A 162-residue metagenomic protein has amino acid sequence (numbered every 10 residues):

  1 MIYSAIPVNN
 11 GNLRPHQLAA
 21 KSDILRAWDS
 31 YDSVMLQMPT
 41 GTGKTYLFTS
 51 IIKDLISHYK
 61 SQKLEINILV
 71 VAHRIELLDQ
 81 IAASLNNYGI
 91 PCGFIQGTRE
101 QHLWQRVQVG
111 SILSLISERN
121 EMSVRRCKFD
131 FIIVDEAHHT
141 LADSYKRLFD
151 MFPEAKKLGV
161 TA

Functional and structural regions predicted by a protein language model:
M1-Q37: Conserved pre-motif I regulatory segment
I24, L47-L55, L148: Hydrophobic residues on the short alpha-helix immediately C-terminal to a glycine-rich phosphate/catalytic loop
S30-K53: Walker A/P-loop
S33-M35, N67-L69, V107, F131: Residue-level preference for the first positions of well-ordered beta-strands
T42-L47, Q62-N87, S144: Conserved Walker A/P-loop ATP-binding site and its immediately adjacent core in helicase/helicase-like ATPase domains
L55-L64, G89-P91: Post-Walker A helix-loop "phosphate-sensing" segment adjacent to the P-loop in P-loop NTPases
L85-E121: Inter-Walker segment of RecA-like/P-loop motor cores
I112-S114, M122-A162: SF2 helicase catalytic motif II
